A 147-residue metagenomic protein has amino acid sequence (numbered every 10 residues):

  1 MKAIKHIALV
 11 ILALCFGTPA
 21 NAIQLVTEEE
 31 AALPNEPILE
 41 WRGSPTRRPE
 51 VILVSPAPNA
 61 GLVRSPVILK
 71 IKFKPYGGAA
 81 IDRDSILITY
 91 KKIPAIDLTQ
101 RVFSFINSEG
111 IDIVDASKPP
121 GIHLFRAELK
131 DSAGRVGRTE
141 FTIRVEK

Functional and structural regions predicted by a protein language model:
A22-V67: Short, compositionally biased P/S/T/A/G/V-rich stretches that sit at domain boundaries
I68-G77: Short edge beta-strand/loop segments characteristic of extracellular beta-sandwich folds
Y76-I88: Solvent-exposed loop/turn segments flanking beta-strands in beta-repeat/beta-sandwich domains
F103-D112: Aromatic sugar-binding surface patches on proteins that engage polysaccharides or sugar-phosphate polymers
D115-I122: Surface-exposed, short loops/turns at beta-strand junctions within beta-sandwich domains
T142-K147: Short beta-strand edge segments in extracellular beta-sheet folds
